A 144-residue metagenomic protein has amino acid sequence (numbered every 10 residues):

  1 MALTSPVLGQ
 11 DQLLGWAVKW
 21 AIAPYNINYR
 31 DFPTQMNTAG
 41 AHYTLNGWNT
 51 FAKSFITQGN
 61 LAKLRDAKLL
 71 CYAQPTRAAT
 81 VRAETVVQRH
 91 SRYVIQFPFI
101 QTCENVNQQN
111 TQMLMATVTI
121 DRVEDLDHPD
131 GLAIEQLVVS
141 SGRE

Functional and structural regions predicted by a protein language model:
M1-D11, Y25, R30-E144: Structured, amphipathic secondary-structure segments that form assembly/contact surfaces in multi-subunit
W16-I27: Solvent-exposed, amphipathic alpha-helical segments
